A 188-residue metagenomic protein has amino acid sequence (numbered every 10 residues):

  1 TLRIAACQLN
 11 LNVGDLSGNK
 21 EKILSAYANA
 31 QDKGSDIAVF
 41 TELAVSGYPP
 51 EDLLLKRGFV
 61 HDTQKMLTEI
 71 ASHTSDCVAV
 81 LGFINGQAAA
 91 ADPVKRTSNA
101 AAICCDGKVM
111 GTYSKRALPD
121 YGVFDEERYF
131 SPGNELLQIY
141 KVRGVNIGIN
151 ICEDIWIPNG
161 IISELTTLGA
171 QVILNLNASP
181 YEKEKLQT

Functional and structural regions predicted by a protein language model:
T1-T188: Enzyme catalytic cores with a strong preference for nitrogen-chemistry domains
